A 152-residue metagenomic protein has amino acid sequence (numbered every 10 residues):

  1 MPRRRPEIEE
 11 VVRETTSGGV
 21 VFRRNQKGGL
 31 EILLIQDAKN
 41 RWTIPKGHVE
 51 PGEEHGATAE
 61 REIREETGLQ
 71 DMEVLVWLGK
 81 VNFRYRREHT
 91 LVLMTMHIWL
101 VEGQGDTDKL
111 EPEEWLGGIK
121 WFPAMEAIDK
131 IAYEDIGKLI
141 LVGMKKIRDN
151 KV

Functional and structural regions predicted by a protein language model:
M1-K27: Acidic, metal-coordinating catalytic segment for phosphate/diphosphate chemistry, firing primarily on the Nudix
E14-S17, K39, L93-M96: Short connector loops at helix/strand junctions that flank enzyme active sites, especially segments positioning acidic
G18, E31, G118: Conserved beta-strand and immediately adjacent loop positions that scaffold enzyme active sites
N25-E31, E88-L91: Short, solvent-exposed loop/turn segments that connect beta-strands within catalytic domains and beta-strand-rich
L33-Q36: Short, acidic/hydrophobic/Gly-rich beta-strand patch recurrent on exposed beta strands that often constitutes part
T43-K46: A short gly/proline-enriched turn/hairpin at secondary-structure junctions
V49-K138: Unchanged
L139-M144: A small-molecule sensor/coupling module
